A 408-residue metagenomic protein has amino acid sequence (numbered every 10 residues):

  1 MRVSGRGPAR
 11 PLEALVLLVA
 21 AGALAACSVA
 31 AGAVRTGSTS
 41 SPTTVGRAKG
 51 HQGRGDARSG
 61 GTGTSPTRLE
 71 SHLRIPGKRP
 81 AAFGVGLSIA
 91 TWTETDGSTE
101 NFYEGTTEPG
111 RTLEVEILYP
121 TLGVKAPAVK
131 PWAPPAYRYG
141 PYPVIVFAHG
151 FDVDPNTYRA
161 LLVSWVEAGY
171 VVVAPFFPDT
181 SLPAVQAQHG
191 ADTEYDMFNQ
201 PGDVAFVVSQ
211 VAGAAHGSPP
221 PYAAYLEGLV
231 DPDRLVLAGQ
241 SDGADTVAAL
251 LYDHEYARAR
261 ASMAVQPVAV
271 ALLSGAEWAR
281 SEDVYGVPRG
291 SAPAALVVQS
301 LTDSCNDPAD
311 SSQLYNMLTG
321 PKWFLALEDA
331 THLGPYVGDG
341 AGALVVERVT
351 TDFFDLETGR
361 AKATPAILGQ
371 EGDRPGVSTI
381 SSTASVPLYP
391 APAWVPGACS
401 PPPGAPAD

Functional and structural regions predicted by a protein language model:
A25-A26: C-terminal motif of bacterial Sec signal peptides marking the signal peptidase cleavage site
T39-G46: Extracellular mucin-like PTS domains
G60-I145, S164-A168, A363-A366: Domain-level recognition of soluble alpha/beta enzyme cores, biased toward histidine phosphatases/phosphomutases
V124-P127, P135-Y142, F147-V185, S304-N306: Short substrate-entry loop that stabilizes the transition state in hydrolases
D192-P232: Alpha/beta-hydrolase active-site loop
G239-G243, V247: Gly/Ala-rich beta-loop-alpha elbow adjacent to hydrolase catalytic centers
A261-T331: The feature captures the conserved acid-bearing segment of alpha/beta-hydrolase catalytic domains
D329, G338-D408: Alpha/beta-hydrolase-fold serine-hydrolase catalytic core, especially in secreted/extracellular enzymes
